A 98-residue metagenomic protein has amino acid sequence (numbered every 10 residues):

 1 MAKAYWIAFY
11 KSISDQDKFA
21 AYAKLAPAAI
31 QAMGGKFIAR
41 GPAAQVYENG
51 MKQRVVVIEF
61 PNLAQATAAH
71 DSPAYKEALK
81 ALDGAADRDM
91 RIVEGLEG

Functional and structural regions predicted by a protein language model:
M1-R54, F60-D71, E94-G98: Short S/T/G/P-rich N-terminal loop/turn motif that feeds into the first structured element of a domain
A66-D71, Y75-R91: C-terminal structural segments of small proteins and small subunits
